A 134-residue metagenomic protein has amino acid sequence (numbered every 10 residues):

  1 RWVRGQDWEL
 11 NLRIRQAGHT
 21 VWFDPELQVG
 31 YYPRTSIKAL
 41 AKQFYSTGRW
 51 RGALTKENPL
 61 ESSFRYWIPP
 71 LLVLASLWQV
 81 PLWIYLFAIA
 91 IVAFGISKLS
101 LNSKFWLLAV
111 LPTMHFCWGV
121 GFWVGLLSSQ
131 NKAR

Functional and structural regions predicted by a protein language model:
R1-P59: Catalytic donor/gating beta->alpha subdomain of glycosyltransferases that bind UDP-sugars
F23, S63-F64, F105, R134: Short, hydrophobic secondary-structure boundary micro-motifs
Y31, S46, E61, I68 (+2 more regions): Flexible domain-boundary/linker segments
I37-I84, N102-K104: Basic/Trp-rich segment in TM-proximal cytosolic loops or flexible interdomain/linker regions
P70-K132: Membrane-embedded multi-pass helical conduit in multi-pass membrane proteins, especially envelope-biosynthetic
